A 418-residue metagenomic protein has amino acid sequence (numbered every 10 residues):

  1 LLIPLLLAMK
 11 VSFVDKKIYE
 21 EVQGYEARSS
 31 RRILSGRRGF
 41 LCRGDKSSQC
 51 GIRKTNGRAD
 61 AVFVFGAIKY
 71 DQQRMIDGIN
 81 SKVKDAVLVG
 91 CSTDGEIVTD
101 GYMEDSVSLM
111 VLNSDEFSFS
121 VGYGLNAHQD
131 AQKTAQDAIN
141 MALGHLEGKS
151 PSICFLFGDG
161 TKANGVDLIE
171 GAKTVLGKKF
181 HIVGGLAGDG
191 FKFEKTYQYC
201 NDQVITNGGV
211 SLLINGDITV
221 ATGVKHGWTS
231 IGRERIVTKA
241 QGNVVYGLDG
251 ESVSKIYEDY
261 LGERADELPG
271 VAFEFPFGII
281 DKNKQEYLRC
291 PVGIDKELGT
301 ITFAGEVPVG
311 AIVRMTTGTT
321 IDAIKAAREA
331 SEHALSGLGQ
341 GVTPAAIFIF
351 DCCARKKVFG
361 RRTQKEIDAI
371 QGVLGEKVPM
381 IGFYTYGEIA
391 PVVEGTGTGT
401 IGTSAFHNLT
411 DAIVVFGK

Functional and structural regions predicted by a protein language model:
L1-Q23, D295: N-terminal amphipathic/basic-hydrophobic helices that include classical n-h-c signal peptides and signal-anchor
Y19-A61, F65-K82, A86-V87, C91-G95 (+4 more regions): Small-residue-enriched flexible segments
